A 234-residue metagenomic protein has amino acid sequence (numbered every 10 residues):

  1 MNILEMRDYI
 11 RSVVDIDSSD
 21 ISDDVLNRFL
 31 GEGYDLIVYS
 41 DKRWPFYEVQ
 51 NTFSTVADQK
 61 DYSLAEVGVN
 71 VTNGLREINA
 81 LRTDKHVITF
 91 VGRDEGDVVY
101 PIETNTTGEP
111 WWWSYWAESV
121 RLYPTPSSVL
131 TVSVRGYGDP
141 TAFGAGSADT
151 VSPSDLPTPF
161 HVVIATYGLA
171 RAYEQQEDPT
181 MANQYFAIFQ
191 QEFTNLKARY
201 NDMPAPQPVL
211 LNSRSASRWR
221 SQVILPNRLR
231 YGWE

Functional and structural regions predicted by a protein language model:
M1-E234: Glycine-enriched, solvent-exposed interface loops adjoining structured elements
